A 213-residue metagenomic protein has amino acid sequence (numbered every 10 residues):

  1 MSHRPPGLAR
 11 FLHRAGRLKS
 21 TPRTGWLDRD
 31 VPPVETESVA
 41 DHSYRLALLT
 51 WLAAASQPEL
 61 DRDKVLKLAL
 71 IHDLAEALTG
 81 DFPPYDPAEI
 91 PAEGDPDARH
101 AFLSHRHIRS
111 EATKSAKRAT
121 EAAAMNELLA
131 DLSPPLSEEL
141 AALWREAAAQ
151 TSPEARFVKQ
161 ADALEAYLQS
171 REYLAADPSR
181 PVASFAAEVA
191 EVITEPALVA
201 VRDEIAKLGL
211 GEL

Functional and structural regions predicted by a protein language model:
M1-L213: Alpha-helical, largely C-terminal catalytic domains that coordinate divalent metal ions via clustered Asp/Glu/His
